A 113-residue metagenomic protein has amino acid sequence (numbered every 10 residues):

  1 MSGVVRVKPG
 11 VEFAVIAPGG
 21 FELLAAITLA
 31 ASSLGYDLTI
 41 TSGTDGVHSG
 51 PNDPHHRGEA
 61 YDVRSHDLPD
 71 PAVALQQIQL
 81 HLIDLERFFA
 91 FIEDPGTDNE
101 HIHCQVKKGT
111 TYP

Functional and structural regions predicted by a protein language model:
M1-G10: N-terminal, Lys/Arg- and Ser/Thr-rich interaction peptides
K8-P9, A26-G35, P69-L75: A generic short-segment signal for beta-strand/edge and adjacent turn/coil regions
G10-P18, H48-P113: Catalytic cores and adjacent binding grooves of peptidoglycan-active enzymes
P18-N52: Extended, low-complexity, intrinsically disordered C-terminal regulatory tails of eukaryotic serine/threonine kinases
